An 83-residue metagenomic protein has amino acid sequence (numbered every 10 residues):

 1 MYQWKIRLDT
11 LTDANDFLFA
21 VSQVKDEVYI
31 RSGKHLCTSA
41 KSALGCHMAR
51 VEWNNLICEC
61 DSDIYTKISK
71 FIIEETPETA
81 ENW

Functional and structural regions predicted by a protein language model:
M1-L8: Short glycine-/aliphatic-rich beta-strand segments at the starts of folded cytosolic domains
W4, D13-A14, E81-W83: N-terminal auxiliary interaction/assembly segments of multi-subunit proteins
W4, D26-V28, N54-L56: Conserved beta-strand core positions
L8, K34, E59-S62: Conserved residues at beta->alpha junctions
L11-E27, H35-E52, K67-K70: Amphipathic alpha-helical interaction surfaces in cytosolic regulatory modules
V51-W83: C-terminal structural segments of small proteins and small subunits
